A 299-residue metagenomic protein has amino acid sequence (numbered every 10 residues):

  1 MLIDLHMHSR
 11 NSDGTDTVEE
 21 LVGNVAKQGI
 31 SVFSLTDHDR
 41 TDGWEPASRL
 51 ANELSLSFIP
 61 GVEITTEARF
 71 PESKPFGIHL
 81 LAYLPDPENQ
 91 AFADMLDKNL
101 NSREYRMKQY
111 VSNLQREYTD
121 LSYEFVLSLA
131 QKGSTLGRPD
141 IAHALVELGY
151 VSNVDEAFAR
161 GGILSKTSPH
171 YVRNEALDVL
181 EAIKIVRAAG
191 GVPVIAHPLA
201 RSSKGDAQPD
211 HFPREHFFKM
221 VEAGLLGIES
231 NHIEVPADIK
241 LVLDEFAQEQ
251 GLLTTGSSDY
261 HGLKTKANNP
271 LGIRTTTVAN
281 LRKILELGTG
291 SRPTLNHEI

Functional and structural regions predicted by a protein language model:
M1-G77, I163-L164, L177-D178, I183-V186 (+2 more regions): An N-terminally biased module of ancient metal coordination in phosphate/nucleic-acid-related enzymes
N52-D210, K219, N280-L285, T289-S291: Extended substrate/RNA-proximal surfaces in nucleic-acid metabolism proteins
F125, H297-I299: Short, flexible loop/turn segments with low-complexity composition
S258-H297: Catalytic core of soluble alpha/beta enzymes
